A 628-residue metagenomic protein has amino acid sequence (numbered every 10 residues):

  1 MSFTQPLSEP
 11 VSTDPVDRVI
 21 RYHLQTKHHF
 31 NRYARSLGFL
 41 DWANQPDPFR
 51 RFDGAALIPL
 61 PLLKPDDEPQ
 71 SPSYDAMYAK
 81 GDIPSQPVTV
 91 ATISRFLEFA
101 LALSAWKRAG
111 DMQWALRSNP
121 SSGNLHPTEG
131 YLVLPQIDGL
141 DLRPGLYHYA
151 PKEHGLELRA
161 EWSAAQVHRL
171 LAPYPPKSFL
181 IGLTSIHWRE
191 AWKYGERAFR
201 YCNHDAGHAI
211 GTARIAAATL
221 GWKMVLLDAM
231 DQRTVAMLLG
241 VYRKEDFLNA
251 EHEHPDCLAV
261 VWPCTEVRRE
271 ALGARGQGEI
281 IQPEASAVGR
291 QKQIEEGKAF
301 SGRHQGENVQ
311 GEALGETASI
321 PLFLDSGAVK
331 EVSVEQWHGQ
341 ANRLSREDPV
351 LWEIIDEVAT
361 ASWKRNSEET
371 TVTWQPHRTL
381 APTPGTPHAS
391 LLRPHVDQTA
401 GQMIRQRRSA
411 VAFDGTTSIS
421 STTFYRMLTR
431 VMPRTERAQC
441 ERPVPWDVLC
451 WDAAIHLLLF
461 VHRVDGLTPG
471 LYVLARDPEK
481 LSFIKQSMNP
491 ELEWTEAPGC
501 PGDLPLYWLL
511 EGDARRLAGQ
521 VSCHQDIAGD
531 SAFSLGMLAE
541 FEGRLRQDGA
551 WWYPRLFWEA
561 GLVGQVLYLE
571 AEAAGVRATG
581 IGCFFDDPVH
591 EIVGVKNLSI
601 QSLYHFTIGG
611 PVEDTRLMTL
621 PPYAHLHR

Functional and structural regions predicted by a protein language model:
M1-G273, E279, E284, E307-A560 (+3 more regions): N-terminal accessory segments that position/regulate proteins before the catalytic core
A287: Conserved catalytic or regulatory cores that recognize and/or transform ribose-phosphate-containing ligands
R290, H304-Q305: Low-complexity, intrinsically disordered segments with a bias for serine/threonine
Q293: Cationic, low-complexity basic patches in intrinsically disordered or flexible, solvent-exposed regions
